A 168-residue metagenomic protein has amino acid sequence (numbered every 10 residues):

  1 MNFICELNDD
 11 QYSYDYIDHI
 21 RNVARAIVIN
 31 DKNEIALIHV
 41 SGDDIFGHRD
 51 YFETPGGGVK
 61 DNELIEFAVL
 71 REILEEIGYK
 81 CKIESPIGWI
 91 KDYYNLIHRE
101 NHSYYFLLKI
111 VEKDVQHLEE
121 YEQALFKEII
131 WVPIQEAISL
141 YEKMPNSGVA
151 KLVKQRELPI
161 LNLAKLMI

Functional and structural regions predicted by a protein language model:
M1-R25, D31: Acidic, metal-coordinating catalytic segment for phosphate/diphosphate chemistry, firing primarily on the Nudix
R21, R49-T54, N101-S103: Short connector loops at helix/strand junctions that flank enzyme active sites, especially segments positioning acidic
N22-A24, N33, H102-Y104, K127: Change "...and in nucleic-acid phosphodiester-cleaving endonucleases..." to "...and in nucleic-acid processing enzymes
N30-N33, S41, K109-D114, I134-E136: Short loop segments at secondary-structure junctions
E34-E75: Conserved Nudix-box catalytic region and its N-terminal flanking loop in Nudix hydrolases and closely related
K80-G88: A short coil-to-beta-strand element that immediately follows conserved catalytic motifs
D92-H117, I130: Active-site-adjacent beta-strand/loop module that shapes the phosphate/pyrophosphate-binding cleft
Y121-I168: Nudix hydrolase/Nudix homology domain
